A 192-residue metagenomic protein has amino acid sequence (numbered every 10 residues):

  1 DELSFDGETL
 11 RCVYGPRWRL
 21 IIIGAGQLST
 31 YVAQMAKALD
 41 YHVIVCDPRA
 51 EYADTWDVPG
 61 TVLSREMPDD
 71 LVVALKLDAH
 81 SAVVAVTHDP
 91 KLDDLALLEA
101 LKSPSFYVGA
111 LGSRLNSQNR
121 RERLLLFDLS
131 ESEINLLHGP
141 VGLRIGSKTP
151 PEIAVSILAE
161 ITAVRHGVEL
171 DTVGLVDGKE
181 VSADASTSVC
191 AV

Functional and structural regions predicted by a protein language model:
D1-P48, Y52-S64, V73, D78-S81 (+2 more regions): Segments forming oxygen-rich coordination pockets for charged ligands
G26-Q27, P90-K91, L115: Residue-level detector of alpha-helix initiation sites
A33-M35, D57-V58, L95-L98, R121-R123: Short amphipathic alpha-helical segments
M35-D40, E99-K102, L125-F127: Short, solvent-exposed amphipathic alpha-helical segments in soluble enzyme and RNA/protein-processing domains
L63-D70, L75, T87-K91, F127: A general structural motif
A74, D93-A96, G109-A110: Extended hydrophobic-aromatic, low-complexity segments
A82-T87, L98-R123: ADP-ribose/adenylate-binding Rossmann-like module
L111-V192: Adenosine-phosphate binding glycine-rich loop
